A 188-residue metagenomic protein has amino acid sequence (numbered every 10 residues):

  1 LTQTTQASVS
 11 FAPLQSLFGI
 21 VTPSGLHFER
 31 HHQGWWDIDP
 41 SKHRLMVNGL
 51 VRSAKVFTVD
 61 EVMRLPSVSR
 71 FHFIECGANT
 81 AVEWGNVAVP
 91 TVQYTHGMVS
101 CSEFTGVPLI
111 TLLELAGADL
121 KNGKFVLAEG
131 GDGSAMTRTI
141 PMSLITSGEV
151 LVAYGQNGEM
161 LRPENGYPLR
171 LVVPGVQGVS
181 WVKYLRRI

Functional and structural regions predicted by a protein language model:
L1-I188: Structured, non-membrane catalytic/scaffold regions adjacent to prosthetic-group chemistry
